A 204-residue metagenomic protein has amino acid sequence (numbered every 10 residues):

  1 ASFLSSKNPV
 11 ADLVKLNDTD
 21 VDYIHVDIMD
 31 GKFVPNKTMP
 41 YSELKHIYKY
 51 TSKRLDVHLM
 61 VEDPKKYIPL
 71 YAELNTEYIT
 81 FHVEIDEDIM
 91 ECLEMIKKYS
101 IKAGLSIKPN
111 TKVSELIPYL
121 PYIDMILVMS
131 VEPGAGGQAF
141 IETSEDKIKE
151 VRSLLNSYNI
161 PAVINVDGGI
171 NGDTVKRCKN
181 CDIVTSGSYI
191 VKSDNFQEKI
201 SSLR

Functional and structural regions predicted by a protein language model:
A1-S2, I24-V26, L55-L59, E77-F81 (+4 more regions): Hydrophobic faces of well-ordered beta-strands that scaffold small-molecule active sites in alpha/beta enzyme cores
S2-S6, M29-G31, M60-P64, E84 (+4 more regions): Active-site beta-loop-alpha junctions enriched in small/polar residues
P9-L16, K65-E73, T111-I123, G168-V184: Catalytic cores of alpha/beta
T19, Y50, L74, Y99 (+1 more regions): Structural motif
H25-M95: N-terminal active-site wall of soluble small-molecule enzyme domains
D30-T38, S42, P109, Y119-V163 (+1 more regions): Glycine/Thr-rich beta-alpha phosphate-binding loop at enzyme active sites
K37-V57, M95-S106, S144-I164, G168 (+1 more regions): Alpha-helix-loop-beta-strand connector modules within alpha/beta enzyme cores
I79-E87, L127-Q138, C181-I200: Glycine-rich phosphate-binding active-site loops on the catalytic face of alpha/beta enzymes
